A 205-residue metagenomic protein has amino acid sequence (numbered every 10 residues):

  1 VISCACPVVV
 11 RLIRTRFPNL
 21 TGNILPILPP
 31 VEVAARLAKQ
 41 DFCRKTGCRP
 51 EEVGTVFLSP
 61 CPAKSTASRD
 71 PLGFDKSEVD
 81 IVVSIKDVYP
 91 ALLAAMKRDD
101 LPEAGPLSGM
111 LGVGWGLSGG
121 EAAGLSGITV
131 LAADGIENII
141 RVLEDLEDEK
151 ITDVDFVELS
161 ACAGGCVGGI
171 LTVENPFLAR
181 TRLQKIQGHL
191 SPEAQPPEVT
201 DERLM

Functional and structural regions predicted by a protein language model:
V1-M205: Iron-sulfur-associated redox domains of electron-transfer enzymes in respiratory and anaerobic energy metabolism
